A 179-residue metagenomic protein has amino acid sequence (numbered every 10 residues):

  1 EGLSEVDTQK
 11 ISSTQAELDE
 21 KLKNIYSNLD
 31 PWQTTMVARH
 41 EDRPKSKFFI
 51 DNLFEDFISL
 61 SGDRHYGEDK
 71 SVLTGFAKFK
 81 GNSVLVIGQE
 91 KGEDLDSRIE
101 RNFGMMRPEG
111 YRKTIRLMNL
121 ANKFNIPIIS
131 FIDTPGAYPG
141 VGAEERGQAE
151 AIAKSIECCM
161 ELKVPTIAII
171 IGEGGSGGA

Functional and structural regions predicted by a protein language model:
E1-A179: Terminal-region recognition feature
